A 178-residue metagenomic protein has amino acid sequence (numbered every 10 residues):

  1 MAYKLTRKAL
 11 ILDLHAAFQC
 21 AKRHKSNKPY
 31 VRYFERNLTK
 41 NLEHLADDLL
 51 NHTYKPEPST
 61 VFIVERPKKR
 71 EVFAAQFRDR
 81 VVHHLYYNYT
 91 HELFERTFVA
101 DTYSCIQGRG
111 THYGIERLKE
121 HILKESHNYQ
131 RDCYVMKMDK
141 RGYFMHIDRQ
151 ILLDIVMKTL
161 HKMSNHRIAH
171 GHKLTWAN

Functional and structural regions predicted by a protein language model:
M1-E43: Non-catalytic, polymerase-adjacent accessory regions of viral genome-replication enzymes
Y3-K4, Y87-R149: Active-site-proximal segment of RNA-dependent polymerases
K8-R23, P56-V61, Y87-F94, S126 (+1 more regions): Short, compositionally biased low-complexity segments
R23, K40, H44-K55, H91-R96: Short helix-loop boundary/capping segments at the starts of domains
H24-R32, E57-H83, T97-G110: Short, conserved non-catalytic motifs in the polymerase core
L45-K68, V81, N88, I122-L123 (+1 more regions): Reverse-transcriptase-like RNA-dependent polymerase core
D48, H121, S126-N178: Conserved polymerase palm-domain catalytic core
R78-V82, G114, D148-L152: Hydrophobic (often cysteine-bearing) scaffold residues that line and stabilize catalytic clefts of nucleotide/cofactor
